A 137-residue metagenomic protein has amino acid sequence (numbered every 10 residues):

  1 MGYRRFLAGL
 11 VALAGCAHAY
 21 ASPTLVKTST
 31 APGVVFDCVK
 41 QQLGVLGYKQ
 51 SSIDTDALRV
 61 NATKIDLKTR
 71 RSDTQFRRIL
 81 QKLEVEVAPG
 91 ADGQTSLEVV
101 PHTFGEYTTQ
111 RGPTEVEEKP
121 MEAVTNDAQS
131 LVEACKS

Functional and structural regions predicted by a protein language model:
M1-C16: Sec-dependent bacterial lipoprotein signal peptides
A17-S137: Ser/Thr-rich, low-complexity intrinsically disordered terminal regions
